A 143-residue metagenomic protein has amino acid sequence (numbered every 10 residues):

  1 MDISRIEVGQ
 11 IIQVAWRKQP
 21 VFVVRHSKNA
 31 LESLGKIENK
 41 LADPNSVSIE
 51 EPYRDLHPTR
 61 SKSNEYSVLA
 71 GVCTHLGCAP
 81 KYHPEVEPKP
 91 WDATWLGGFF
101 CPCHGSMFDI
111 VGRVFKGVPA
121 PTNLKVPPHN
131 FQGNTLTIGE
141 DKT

Functional and structural regions predicted by a protein language model:
R5-T59: Extracytoplasmic/periplasmic/luminal assembly and interaction segments in envelope/secretory/respiratory proteins
N39-T143: Rieske [2Fe-2S] iron-sulfur-binding domain
